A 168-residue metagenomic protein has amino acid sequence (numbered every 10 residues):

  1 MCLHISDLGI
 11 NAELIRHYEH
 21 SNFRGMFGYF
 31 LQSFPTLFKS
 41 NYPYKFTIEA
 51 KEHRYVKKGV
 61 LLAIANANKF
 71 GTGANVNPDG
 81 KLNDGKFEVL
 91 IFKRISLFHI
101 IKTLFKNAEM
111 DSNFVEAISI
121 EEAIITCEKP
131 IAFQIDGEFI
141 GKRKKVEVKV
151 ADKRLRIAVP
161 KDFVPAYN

Functional and structural regions predicted by a protein language model:
M1-N168: Long C-terminal subdomains/extensions of small-metabolite kinases
